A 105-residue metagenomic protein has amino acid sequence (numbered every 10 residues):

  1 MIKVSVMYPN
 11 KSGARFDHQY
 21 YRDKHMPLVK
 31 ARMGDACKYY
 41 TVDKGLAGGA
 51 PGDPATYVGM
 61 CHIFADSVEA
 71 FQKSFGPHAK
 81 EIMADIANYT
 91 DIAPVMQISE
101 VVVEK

Functional and structural regions predicted by a protein language model:
M1-K105: Macromolecular interaction modules
